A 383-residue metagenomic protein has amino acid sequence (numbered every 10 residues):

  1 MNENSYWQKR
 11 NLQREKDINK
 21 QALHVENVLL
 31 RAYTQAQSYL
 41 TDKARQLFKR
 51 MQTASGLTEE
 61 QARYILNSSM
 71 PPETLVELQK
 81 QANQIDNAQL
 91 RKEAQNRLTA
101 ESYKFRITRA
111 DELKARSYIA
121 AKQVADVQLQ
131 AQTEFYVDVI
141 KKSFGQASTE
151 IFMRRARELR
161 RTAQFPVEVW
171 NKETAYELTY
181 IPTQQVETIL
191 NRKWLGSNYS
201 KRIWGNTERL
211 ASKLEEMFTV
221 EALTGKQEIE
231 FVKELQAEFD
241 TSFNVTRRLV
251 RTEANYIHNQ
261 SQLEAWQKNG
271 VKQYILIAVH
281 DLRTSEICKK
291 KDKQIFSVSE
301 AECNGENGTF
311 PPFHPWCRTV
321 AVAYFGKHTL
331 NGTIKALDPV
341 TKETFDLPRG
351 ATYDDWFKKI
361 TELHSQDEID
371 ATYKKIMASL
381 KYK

Functional and structural regions predicted by a protein language model:
M1-K226, E230, H328-K383: N-terminal leader/targeting and assembly helices and adjacent pre-domain segments
E230-Q236: Short, well-structured alpha-helical segments that form the helix of a local strand-helix-strand
A237-P339: Acidic, glycine-rich two-metal-ion catalytic cores of nucleic acid-processing enzymes
